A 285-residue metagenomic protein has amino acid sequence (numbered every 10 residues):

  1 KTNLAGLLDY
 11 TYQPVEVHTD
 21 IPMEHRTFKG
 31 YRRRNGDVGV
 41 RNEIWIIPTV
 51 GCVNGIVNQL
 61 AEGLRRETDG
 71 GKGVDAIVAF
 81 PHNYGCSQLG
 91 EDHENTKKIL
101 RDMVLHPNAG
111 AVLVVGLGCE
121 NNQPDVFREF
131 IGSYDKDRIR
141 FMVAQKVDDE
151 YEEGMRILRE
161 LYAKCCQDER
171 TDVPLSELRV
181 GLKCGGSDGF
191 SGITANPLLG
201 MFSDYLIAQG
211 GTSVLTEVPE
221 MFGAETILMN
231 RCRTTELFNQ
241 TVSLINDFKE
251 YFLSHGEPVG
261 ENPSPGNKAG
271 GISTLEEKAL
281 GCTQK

Functional and structural regions predicted by a protein language model:
K1-K285: Metallocofactor- and cofactor-centric catalytic cores in central/energy metabolism, strongly enriched
